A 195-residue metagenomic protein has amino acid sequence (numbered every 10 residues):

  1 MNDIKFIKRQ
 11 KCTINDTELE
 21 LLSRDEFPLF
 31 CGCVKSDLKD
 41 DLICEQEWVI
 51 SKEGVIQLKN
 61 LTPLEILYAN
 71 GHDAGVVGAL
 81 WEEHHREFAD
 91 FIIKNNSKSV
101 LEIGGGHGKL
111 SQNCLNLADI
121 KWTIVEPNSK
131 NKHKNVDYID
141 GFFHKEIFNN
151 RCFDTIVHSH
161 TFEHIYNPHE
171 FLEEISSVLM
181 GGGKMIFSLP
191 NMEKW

Functional and structural regions predicted by a protein language model:
N2-L80: N-terminal juxtadomain amphipathic helix that follows a signal peptide/anchor or precedes a small N-terminal auxiliary
L42-E47, G54-N128, N135, D140: Extended interfacial segments that mediate partner engagement and assembly in macromolecular machines
S97, F153-D154: Local beta-strand N-terminus motif with an aromatic residue
K145-R151: Short conserved loop adjoining the S-adenosyl-L-methionine
V157: A conserved beta-strand element that flanks and buttresses the S-adenosyl-L-methionine
H160-H164: A short His-aromatic
H169-I186: A short glycine-rich, Lys/Arg-flanked "PGG" loop and its adjoining helix->strand segment in the class I
K184-W195: Conserved class I S-adenosyl-L-methionine
